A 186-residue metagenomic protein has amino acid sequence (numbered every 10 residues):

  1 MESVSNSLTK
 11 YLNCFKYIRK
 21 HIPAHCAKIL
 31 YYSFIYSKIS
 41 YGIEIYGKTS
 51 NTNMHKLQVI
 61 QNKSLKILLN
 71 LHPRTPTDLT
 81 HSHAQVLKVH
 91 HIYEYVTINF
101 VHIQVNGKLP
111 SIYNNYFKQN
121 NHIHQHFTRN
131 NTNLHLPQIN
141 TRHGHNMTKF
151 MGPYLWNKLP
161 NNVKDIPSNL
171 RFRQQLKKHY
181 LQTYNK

Functional and structural regions predicted by a protein language model:
M1-K186: Hydrophobic/basic alpha-helical segments
